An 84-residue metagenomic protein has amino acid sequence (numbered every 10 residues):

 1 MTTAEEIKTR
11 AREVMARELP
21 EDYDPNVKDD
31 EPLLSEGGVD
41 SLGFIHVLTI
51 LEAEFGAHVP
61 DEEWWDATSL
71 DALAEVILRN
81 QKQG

Functional and structural regions predicted by a protein language model:
M1-D24, L78-G84: Thiotemplate assembly-line natural product biosynthesis machinery
D30-G37: N-terminal helix-turn-helix DNA-binding core of bacterial DNA-binding proteins
L33, S69-L70: Short, structural beta-strand-to-alpha-helix junction motif
S41: Catalytic nucleophile serine of serine hydrolases, specifically the conserved "nucleophile elbow" pentapeptide
F44-D66: Phosphopantetheinylated carrier protein domains
W65, D71-R79: C-terminal structural segments of small proteins and small subunits
